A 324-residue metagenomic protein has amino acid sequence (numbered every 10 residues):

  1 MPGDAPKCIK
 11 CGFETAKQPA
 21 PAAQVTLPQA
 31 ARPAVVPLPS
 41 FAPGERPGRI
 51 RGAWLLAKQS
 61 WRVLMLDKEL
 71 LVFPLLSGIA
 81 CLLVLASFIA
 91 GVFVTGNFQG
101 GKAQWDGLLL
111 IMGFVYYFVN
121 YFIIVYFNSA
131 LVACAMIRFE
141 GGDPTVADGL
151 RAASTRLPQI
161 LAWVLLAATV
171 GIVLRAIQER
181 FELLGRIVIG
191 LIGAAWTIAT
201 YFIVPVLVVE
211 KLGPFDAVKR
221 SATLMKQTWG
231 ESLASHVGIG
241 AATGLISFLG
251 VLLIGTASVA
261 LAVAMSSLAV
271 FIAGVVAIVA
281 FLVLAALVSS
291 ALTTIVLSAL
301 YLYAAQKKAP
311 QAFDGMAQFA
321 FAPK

Functional and structural regions predicted by a protein language model:
M1-A31: Cys/His-rich metal-coordination motifs, chiefly Zn-binding "fingers/knuckles"
A22-K324: Hydrophobic alpha-helical membrane segments
